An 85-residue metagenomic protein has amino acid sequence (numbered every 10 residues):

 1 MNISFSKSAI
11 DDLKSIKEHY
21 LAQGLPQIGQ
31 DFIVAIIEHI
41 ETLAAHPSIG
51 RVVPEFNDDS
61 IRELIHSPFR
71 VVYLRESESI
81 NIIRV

Functional and structural regions predicted by a protein language model:
N2-S60: Basic, Lys/Arg-enriched alpha-helical interface segments
H66-R70, L74-V85: Enriched for short, Lys/Arg-rich terminal
